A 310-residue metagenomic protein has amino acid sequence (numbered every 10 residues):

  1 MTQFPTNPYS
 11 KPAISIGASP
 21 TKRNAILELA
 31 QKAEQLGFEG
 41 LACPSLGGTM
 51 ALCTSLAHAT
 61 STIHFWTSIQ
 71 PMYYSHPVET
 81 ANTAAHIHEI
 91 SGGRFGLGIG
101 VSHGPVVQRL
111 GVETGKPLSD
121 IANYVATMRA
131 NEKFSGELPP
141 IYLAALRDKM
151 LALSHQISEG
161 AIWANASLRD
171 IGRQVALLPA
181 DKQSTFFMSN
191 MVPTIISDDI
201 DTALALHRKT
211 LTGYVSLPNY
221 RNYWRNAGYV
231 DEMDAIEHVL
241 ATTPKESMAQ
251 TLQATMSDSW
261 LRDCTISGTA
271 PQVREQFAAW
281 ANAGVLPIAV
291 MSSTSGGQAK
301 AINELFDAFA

Functional and structural regions predicted by a protein language model:
M1-A310: Active-site-adjacent structural elements that line small-molecule/cofactor binding pockets in enzymes
